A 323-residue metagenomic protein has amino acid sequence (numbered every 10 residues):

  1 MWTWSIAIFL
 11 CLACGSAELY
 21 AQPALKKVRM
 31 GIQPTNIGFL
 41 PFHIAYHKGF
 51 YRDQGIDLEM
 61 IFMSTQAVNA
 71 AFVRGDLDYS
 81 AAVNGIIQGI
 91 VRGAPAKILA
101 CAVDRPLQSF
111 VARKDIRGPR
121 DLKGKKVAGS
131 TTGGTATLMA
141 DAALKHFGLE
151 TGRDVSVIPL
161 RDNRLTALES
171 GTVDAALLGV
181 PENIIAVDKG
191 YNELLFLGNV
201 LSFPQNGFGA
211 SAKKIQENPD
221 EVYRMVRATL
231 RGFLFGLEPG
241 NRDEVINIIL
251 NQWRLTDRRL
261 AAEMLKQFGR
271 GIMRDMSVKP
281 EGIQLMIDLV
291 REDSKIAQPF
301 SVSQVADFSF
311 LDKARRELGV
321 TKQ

Functional and structural regions predicted by a protein language model:
T3-G15: Bacterial N-terminal signal peptides
A21-S170, D174-V180, E193-S202: Short, glycine-/small- and polar/acidic-enriched structural segments that line small-molecule recognition paths
H43, I87, D141, I184-V187 (+3 more regions): Predominant activation on well-ordered alpha-helical scaffold segments within soluble catalytic domains
E59, Q66-A67, S156-I158, A262-G269 (+1 more regions): Short linear loop/turn motifs
G85, N163-W253: Pocket-lining segment of extracytoplasmic ligand-binding domains
Q216-F300: Secondary-structure end/capping motifs
I287-Q323: Conserved C-terminal helix/tail region of periplasmic/extracytoplasmic solute-binding proteins
